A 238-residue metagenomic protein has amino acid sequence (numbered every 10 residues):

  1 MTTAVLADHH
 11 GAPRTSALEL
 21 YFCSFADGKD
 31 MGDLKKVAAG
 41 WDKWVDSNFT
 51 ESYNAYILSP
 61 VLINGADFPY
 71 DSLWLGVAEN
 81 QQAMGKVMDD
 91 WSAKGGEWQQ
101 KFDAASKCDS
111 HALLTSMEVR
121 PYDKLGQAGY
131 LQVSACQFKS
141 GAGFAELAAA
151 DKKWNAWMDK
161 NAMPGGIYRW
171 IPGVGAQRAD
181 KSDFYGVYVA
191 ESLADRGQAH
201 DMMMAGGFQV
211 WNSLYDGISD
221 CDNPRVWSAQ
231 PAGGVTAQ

Functional and structural regions predicted by a protein language model:
L6-G96, D103-Q238: Short S/T/G/P-rich N-terminal loop/turn motif that feeds into the first structured element of a domain
